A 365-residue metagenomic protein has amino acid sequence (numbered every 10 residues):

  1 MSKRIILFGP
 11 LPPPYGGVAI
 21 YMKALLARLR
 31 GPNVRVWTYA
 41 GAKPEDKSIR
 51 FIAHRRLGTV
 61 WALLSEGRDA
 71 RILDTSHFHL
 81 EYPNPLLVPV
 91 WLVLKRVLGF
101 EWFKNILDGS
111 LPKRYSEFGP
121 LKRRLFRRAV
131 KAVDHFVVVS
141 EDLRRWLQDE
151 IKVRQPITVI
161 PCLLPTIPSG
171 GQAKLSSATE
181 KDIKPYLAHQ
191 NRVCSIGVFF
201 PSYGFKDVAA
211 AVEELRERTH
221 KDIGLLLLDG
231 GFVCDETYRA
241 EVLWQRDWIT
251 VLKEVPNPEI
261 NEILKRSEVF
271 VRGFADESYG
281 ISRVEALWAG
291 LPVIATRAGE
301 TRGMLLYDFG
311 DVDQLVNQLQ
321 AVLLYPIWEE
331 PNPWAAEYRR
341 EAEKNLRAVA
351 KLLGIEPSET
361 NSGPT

Functional and structural regions predicted by a protein language model:
I6-L7, E180-Y203, A209-V212: Conserved donor-binding/catalytic core segment of Leloir-type glycosyltransferases
G17, L324-T365: A charged, aromatic-enriched C-terminal amphipathic alpha-helix characteristic of glycosyltransferases across folds
T38-K43, I196, G224-Y238, K253: Glycosyltransferase donor-sugar binding loop
K131-P156, L164-T166: A short, active-site helix/loop in glycosyltransferases that binds the activated sugar's phosphate group
Y238-V255: Nucleotide-activated donor-binding/catalytic signature segment of Leloir-type glycosyltransferases, i.e., the conserved
A275: Aromatic "clamp/platform" in nucleotide-sugar-dependent glycosyltransferases that forms part of the donor/acceptor
R283, P292-A295: Short hydrophobic beta-strand element within catalytic cores of glycosyltransferases and related nucleotide-activated
R302-V322: Change "using UDP/GDP/dTDP sugars" to "using nucleotide sugars
